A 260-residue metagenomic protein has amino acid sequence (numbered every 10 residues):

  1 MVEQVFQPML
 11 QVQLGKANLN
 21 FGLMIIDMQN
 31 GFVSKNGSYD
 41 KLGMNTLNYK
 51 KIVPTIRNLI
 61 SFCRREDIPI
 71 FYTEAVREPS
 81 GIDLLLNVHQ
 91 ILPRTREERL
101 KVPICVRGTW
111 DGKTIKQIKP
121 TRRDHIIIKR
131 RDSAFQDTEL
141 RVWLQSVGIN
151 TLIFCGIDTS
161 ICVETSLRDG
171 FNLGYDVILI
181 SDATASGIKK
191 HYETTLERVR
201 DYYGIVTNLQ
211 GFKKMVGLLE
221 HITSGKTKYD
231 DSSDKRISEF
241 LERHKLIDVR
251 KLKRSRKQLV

Functional and structural regions predicted by a protein language model:
M1-G22, G31, R65-E66, D83 (+1 more regions): Active-site-adjacent betaalpha module
F21-Y39, T55, F71: Short, contiguous, helix-prone interaction/anchoring segments in small proteins
S38-N48: Short glycine-enriched, charge-decorated loop/helix-capping segments at active-site entrances that position
L47, K51-P54, T194: A general alpha-helical scaffold signature found inside nucleotide-binding enzyme cores
K51-P69: A short, N-terminal amphipathic alpha-helix
I68-A75, I180: Short beta-strand segments at enzyme active-site cores
Y72-G81, N87-V88: Catalytic-core segment of enzymes that process non-peptidic bonds
